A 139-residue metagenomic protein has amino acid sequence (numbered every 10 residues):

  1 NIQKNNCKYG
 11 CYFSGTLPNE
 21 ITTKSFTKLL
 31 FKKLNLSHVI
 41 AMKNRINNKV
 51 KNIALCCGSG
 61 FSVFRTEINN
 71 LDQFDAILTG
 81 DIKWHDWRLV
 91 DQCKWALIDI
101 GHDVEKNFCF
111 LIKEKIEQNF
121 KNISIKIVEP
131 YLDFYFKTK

Functional and structural regions predicted by a protein language model:
N1-K139: Active-site catalytic microenvironments in core metabolic enzymes, especially phosphate/sugar-handling
